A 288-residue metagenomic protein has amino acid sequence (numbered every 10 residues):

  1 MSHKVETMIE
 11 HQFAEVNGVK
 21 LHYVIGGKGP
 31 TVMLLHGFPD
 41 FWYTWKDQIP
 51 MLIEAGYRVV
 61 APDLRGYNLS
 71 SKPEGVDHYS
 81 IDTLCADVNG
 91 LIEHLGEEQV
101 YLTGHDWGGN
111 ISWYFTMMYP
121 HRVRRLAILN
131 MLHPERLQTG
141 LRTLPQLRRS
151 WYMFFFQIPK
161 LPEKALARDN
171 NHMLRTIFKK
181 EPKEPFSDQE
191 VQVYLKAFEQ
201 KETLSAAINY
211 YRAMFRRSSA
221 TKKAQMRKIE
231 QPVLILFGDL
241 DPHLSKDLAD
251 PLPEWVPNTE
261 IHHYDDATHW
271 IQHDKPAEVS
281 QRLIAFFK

Functional and structural regions predicted by a protein language model:
S2-Q12, G18-L21, V60, Y67-T103 (+3 more regions): Flexible "cap/lid" subdomain of the alpha/beta-hydrolase fold that forms the substrate-access gate
V19, G29, A267: A generic "binding-loop/recognition-motif" signal
V24-S71: Conserved HGGG/HGGXW glycine-rich cap/lid loop of the alpha/beta-hydrolase fold
L35, Y264-A267: Short hydrophobic "strand-cap" motifs at the C-terminus of beta-strands
F41-W42, N110, A267-T268: A short, glycine- and basic residue-enriched loop/turn that sits immediately adjacent to a domain's principal
A267-P276, S280: Catalytic histidine-centered segment of alpha/beta-hydrolase-like enzymes
R282-K288: C-terminal alpha-helical cap of glycosyltransferases
